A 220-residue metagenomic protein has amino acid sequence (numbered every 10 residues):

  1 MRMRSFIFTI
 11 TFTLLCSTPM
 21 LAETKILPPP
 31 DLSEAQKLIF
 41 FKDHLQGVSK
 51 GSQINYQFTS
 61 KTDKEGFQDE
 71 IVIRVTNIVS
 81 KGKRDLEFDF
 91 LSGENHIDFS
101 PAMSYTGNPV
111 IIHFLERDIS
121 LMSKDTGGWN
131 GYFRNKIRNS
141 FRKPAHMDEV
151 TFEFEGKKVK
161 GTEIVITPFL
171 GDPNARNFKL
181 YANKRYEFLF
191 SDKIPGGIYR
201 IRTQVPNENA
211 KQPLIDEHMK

Functional and structural regions predicted by a protein language model:
M1-F8: Bacterial N-terminal signal peptides that target proteins for export
T9-S17: Bacterial N-terminal signal peptides
T18-A22: Sec/Tat signal peptide C-region and signal peptidase I cleavage site
E23-M103, G128-K220: Acidic, serine/threonine-rich low-complexity disordered tracts
H96-L121: Surface-exposed, glycine/proline- and aromatic-rich loop segments on solvent-exposed faces across compartments
I112-R138: Amphipathic repeat-derived elements
